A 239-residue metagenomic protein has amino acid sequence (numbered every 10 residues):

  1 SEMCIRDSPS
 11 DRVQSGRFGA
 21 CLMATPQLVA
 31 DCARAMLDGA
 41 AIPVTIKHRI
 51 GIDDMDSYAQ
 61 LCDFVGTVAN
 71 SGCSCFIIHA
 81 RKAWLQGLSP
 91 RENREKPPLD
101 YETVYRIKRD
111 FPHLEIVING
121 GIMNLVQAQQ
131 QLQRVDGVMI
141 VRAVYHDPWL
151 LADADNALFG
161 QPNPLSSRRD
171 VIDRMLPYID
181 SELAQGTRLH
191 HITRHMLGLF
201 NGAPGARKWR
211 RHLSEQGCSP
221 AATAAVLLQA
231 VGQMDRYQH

Functional and structural regions predicted by a protein language model:
M3-I5: Short, small-residue-biased leader/transition segments that mark boundaries at the very start of proteins
P9-M23: Surface-exposed, active-site-proximal loop segments in enzymatic domains
D11-S15, W84-S89: A short acidic, helix-capping loop that chelates divalent metal ions and anchors anionic groups
R17-F18, H48-I50, S89-P90: A short, structure-level motif marking secondary-structure boundaries and short turns
C21, Q27-R34, D38-P43, I52-D54 (+3 more regions): Alpha/beta catalytic cores of nucleotide-metabolism and tRNA/nucleoside-modifying enzymes
I46-I50, H79-K82: Short, structured patches in soluble enzyme cores that scaffold and shape functional sites
G51-D56, A83-Q86, E92-P97: Short, small-residue-enriched loops and turns at beta-alpha junctions that line or gate enzyme active sites
T67, S74-R81, G87-P90: Hydrophobic secondary-structure block in the mid-to-C-terminal portion of proteins
